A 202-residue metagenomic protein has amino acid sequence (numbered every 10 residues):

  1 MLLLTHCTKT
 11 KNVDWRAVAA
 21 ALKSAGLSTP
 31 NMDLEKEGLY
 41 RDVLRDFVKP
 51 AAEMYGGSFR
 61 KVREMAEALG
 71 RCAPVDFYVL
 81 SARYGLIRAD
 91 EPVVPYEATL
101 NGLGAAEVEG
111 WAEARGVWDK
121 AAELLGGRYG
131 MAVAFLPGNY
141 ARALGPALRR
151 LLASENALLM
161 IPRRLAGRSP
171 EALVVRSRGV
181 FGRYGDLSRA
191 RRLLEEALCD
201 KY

Functional and structural regions predicted by a protein language model:
M1-Y202: Peripheral peptide segments
